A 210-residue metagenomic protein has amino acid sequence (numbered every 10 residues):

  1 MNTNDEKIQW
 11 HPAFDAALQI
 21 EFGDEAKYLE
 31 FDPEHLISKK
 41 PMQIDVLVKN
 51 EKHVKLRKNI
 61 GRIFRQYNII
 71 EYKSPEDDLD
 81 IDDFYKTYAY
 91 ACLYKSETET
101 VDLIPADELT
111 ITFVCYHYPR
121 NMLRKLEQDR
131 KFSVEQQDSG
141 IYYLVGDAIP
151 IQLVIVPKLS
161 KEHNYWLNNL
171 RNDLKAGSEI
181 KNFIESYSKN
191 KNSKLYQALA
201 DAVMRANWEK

Functional and structural regions predicted by a protein language model:
M1-K210: Elongated, amphipathic alpha-helical interaction scaffolds
